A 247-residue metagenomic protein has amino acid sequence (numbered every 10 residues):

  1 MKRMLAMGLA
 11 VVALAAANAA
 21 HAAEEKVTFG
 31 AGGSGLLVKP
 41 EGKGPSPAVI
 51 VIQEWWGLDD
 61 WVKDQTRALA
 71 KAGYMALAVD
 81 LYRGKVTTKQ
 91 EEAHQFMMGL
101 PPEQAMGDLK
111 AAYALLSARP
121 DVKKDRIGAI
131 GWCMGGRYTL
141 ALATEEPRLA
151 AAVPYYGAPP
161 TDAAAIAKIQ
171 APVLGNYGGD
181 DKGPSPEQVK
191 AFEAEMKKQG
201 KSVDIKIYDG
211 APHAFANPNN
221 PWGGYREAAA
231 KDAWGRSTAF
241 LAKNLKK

Functional and structural regions predicted by a protein language model:
M1-G8: Bacterial N-terminal signal peptides that target proteins for export
A16-A22: Sec/Tat signal peptide C-region and signal peptidase I cleavage site
K26-R119, A216-N220: Serine-hydrolase catalytic machinery in alpha/beta-hydrolase-like enzymes
Q65, S185-E195: Short alpha-helix in the alpha/beta-hydrolase fold that links the catalytic acid
K110-Q170: Primarily recognizes the serine-hydrolase "nucleophile elbow" in alpha/beta-hydrolase and SGNH/GDSL folds
I169, G175-Y177: Short beta-strand/loop motif that positions the catalytic acidic residue of the alpha/beta-hydrolase fold
D180-P184: Acidic catalytic loop of the alpha/beta-hydrolase fold
K197-K247: C-terminal catalytic histidine-bearing segment of alpha/beta-hydrolase fold enzymes
